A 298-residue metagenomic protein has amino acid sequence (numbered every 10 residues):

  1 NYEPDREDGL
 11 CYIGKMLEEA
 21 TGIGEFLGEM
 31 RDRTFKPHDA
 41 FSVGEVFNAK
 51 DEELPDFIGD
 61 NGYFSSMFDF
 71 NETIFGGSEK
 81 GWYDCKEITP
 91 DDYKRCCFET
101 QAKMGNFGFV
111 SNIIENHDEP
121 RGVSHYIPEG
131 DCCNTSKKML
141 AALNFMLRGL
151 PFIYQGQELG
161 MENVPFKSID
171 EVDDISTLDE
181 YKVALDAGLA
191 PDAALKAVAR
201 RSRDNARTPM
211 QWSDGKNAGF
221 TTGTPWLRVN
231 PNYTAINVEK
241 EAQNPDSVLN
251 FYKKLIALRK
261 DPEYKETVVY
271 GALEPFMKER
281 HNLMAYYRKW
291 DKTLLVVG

Functional and structural regions predicted by a protein language model:
N1-G298: Active-site and adjacent substrate-binding regions of carbohydrate-active enzymes
